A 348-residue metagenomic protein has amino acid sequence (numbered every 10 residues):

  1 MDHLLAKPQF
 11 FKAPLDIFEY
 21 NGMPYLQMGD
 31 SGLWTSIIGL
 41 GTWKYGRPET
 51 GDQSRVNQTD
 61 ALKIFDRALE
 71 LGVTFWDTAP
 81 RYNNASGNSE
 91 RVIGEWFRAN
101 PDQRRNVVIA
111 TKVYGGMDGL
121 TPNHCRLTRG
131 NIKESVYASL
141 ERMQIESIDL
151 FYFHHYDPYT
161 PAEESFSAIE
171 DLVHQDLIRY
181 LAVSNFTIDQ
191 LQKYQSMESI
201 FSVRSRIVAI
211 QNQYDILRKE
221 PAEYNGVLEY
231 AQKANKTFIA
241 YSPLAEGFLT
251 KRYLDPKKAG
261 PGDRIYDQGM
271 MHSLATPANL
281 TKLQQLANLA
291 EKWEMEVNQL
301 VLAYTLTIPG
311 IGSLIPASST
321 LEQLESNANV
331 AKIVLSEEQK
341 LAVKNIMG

Functional and structural regions predicted by a protein language model:
M1-V107: N-terminal binding-site loop/beta-alpha segment at the start of enzyme catalytic domains that lines or forms
D2-F18, G22, T160-G348: Beta/alpha (TIM)-barrel catalytic core signal, keyed to glycine-rich beta->alpha loops juxtaposed to Asp/Glu that bind
S36-I37, Q103-V107, T111, E146-L150 (+3 more regions): Short acidic capping loops at alpha-helix termini that bridge into adjacent secondary structure
L40, T78, T111, L150-F153 (+4 more regions): Conserved beta-strand positions
K44-T59, G119-G130, H154, Y159-T160: Active-site mouth loops of central-metabolism enzymes
S54-A68, T128-M143, L191-S196: Short, acidic/polar
Q103-R126: Structural motif corresponding to the early beta-alpha repeats
L140-P161: Active-site groove signature of glycoside hydrolases
